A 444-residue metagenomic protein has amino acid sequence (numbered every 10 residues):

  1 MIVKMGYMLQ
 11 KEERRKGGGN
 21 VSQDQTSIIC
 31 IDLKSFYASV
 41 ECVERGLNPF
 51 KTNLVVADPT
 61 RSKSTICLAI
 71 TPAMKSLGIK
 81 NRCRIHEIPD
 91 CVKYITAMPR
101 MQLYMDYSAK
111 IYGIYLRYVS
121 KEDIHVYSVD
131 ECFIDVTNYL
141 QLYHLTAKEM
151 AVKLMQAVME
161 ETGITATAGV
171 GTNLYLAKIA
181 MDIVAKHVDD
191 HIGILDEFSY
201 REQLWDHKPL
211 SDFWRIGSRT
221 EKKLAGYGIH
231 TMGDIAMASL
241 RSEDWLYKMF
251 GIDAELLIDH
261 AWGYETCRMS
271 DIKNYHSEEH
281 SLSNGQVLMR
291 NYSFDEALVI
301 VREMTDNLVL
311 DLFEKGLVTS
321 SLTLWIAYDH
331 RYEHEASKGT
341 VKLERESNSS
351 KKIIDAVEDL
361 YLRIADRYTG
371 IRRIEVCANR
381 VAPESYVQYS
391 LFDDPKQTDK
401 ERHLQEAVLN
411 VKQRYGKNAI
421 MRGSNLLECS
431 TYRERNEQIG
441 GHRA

Functional and structural regions predicted by a protein language model:
I2-V129, F133, D259-A261: Residues that scaffold, gate, or flank divalent-cation-dependent active/transport sites
M5, V40, K338-G339, L343-A444: Acidic, metal-coordinating catalytic segment for phosphate/diphosphate chemistry, firing primarily on the Nudix
C30, D212, K222-Y368: DNA-contacting surface of Y-family translesion DNA polymerases
V40-C42, I66-A69, L176-V184, Y247 (+2 more regions): Short acidic, glycine/serine/threonine-rich loops at helix termini
Y127-E131, G171-L174, L317-S321, T369-R373: Short Gly/Ser/Thr- and Asp/Glu-enriched loop/turn motifs at secondary-structure junctions
I134-M155, G228: Catalytic palm subdomain of template-directed nucleic-acid polymerases, centered on the conserved carboxylate motif
M150-K208: Long, highly charged, low-complexity intrinsically disordered interaction regions that mediate electrostatic DNA/RNA
